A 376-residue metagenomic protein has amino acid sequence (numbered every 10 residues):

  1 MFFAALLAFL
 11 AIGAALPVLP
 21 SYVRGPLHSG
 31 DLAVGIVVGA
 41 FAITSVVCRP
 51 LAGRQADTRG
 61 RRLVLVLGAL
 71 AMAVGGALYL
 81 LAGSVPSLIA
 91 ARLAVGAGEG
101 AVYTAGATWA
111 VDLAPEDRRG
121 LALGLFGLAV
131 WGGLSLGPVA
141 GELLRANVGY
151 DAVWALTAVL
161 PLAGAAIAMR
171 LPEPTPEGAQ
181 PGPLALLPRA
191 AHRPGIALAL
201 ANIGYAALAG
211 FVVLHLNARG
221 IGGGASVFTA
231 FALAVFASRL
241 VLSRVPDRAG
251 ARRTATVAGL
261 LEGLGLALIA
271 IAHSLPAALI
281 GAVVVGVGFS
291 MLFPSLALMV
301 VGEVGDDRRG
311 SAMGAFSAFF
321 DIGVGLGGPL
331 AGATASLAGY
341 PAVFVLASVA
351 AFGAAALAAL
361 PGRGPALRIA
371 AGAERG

Functional and structural regions predicted by a protein language model:
H28, G60, L81-P86, G250 (+1 more regions): Helix-breaking motifs and short loop linkers at transmembrane-helix boundaries and internal kinks in secondary membrane
A42-P50, L134-S135, V235-L240, V324-G325: Residue-level signature of mid-helix packing/kink "hotspots" within the transmembrane helices of 12-pass Major
V47-A82: Conserved MFS/SLC helix-loop-helix module at the cytosolic interface between two early adjacent transmembrane helices
C48-G60, S238-A251: Helix-to-loop junctions at the C-terminal end of transmembrane segments in multipass secondary transporters
L63-A77, A158, R253-A267: Structural signature of the two symmetry-related core transmembrane helices
P86-A94, G265, P276-V284: Paired small-residue
A91-V130: Cytoplasmic helix-loop-helix junction between adjacent transmembrane helices in 12-TM secondary transporters
A158-E177, L357-G362: C-terminal membrane-cytosol helix-exit motif in multi-pass small-molecule transporters
